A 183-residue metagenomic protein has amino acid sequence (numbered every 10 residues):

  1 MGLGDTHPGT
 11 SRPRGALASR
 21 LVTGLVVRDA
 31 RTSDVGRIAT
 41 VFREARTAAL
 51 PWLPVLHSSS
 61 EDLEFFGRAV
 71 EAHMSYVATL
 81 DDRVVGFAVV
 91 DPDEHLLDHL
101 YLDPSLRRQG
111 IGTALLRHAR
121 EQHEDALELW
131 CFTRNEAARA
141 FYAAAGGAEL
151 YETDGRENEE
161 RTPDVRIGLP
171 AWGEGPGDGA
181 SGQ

Functional and structural regions predicted by a protein language model:
V26-T40: A short beta-loop-alpha structural element at the N-terminal edge of CoA-dependent acyl/N-acetyltransferase catalytic
A39-F66: Conserved GNAT-fold acetyl-CoA-binding loop/helix
F66-V77, L96: A short helix-loop-beta-strand connector motif used in the catalytic cores of GNAT acetyltransferases and, in some
V77, R83-P92, L96-Y101: Conserved beta-strand in the GNAT
L100-R107, C131-F132: A short, internal acetyl-CoA/4′-phosphopantetheine-binding micro-motif in the GNAT/acyltransferase core
R108-E121, A140, A144: Conserved acetyl-CoA-binding loop-helix of GNAT-fold acetyltransferases
G112, L116, R134-A138, G155-R161: Short glycine/proline-centered loop/turn elements that form peptide/ligand docking sites
Q122-R134: Conserved GNAT acetyl-CoA-binding A-motif
